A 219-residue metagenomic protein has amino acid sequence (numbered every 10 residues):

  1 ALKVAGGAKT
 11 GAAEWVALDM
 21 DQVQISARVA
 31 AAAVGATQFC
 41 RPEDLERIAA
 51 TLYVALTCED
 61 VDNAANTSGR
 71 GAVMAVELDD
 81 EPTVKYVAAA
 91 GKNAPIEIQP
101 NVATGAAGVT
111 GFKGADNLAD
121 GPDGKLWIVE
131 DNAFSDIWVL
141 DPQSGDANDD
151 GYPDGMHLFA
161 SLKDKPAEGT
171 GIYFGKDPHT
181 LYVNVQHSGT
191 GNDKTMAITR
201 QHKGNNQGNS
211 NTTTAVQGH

Functional and structural regions predicted by a protein language model:
A1-H219: Sequence/structural signature of beta-propeller domains
